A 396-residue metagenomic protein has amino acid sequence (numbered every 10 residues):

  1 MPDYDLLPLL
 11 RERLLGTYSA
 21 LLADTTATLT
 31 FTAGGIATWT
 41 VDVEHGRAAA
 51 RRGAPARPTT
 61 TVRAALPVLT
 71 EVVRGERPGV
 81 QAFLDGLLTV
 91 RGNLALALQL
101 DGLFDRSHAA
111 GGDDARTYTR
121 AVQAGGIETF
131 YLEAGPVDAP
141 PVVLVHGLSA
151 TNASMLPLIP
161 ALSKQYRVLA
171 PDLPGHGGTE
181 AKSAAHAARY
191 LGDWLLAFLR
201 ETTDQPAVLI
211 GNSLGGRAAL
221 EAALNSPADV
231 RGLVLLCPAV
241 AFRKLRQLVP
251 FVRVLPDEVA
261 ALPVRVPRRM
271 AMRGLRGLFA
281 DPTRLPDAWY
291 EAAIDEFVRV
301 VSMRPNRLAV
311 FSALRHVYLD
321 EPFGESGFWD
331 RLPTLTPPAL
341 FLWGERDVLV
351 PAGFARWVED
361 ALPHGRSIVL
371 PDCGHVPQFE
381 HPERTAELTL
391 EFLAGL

Functional and structural regions predicted by a protein language model:
M1-T119: Feature captures hydrophobic
A95, Q99-V142, K164-Y166, T203-Q205 (+2 more regions): Alpha/beta-hydrolase fold catalytic core
A124, A170-I210, L214, R246 (+1 more regions): Active-site loop/oxyanion-hole signature of alpha/beta-hydrolase fold enzymes
I127-G178: Conserved HGGG/HGGXW glycine-rich cap/lid loop of the alpha/beta-hydrolase fold
L224, L233-R265: Flexible "cap/lid" loop of the alpha/beta hydrolase fold
V266-R331: Conserved alpha/beta-hydrolase catalytic His-Asp/Glu region
P322, R346-V350: Acidic catalytic loop of the alpha/beta-hydrolase fold
L335, F341-W343: Short beta-strand/loop motif that positions the catalytic acidic residue of the alpha/beta-hydrolase fold
